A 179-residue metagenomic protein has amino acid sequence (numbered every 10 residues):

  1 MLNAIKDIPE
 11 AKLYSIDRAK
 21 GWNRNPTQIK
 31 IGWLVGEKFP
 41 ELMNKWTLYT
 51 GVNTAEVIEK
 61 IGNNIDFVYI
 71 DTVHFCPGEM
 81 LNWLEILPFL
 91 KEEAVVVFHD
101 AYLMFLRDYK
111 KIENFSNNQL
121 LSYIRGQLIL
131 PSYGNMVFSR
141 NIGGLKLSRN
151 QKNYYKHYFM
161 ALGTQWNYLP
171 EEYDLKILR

Functional and structural regions predicted by a protein language model:
M1-R179: S-adenosylmethionine/decaboxylated-SAM
